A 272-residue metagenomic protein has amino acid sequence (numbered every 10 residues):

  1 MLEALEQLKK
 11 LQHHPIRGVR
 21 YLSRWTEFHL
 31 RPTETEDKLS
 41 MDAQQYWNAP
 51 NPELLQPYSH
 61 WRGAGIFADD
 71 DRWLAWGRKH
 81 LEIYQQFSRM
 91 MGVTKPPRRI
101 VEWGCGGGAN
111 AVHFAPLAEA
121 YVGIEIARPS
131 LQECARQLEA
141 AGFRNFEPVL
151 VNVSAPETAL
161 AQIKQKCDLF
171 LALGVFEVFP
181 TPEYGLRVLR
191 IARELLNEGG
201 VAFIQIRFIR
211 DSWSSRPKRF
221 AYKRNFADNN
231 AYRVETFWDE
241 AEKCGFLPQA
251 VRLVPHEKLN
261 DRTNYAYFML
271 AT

Functional and structural regions predicted by a protein language model:
M1-A4, G18: Short amphipathic alpha-helical segments that mediate assembly, nucleic-acid/protein binding, or membrane association
L8, H13-L117, I124-L160, P182-Y184 (+1 more regions): Class I (Rossmann-like) S-adenosyl-L-methionine-dependent methyltransferase catalytic domain, capturing the SAM-binding
P97, K166-C167: Local beta-strand N-terminus motif with an aromatic residue
F114, I191-A192: Class I S-adenosylmethionine-dependent transferase superfamily signal
L171: A conserved beta-strand element that flanks and buttresses the S-adenosyl-L-methionine
G174-V178: Short catalytic micro-motifs in class I SAM-dependent methyltransferases
F179-I191: A short, conserved alpha-helix within the catalytic core of class I
